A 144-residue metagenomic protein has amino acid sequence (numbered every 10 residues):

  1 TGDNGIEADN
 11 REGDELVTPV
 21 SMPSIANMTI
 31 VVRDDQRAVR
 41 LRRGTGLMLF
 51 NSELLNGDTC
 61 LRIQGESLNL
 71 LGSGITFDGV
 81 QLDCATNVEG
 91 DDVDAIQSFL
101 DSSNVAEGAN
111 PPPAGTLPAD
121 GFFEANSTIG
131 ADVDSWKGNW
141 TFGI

Functional and structural regions predicted by a protein language model:
T1-I144: Extracellular beta-rich repeat passengers
